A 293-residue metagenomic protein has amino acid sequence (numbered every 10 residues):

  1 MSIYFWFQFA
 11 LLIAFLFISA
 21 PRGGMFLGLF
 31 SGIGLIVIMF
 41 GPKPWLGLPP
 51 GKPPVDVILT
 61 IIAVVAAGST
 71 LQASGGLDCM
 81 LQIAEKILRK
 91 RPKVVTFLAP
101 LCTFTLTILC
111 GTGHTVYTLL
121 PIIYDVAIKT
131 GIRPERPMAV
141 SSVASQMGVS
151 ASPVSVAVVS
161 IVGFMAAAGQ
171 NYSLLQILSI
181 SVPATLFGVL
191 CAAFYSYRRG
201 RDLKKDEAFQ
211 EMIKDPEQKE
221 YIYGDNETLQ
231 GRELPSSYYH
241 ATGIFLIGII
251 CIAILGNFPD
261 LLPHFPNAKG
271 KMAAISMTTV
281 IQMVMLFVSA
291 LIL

Functional and structural regions predicted by a protein language model:
S2, S179, P183-I292: Long, contiguous bundles of hydrophobic transmembrane helices that form the permeation core of multi-pass
I3-W6, A14-G47, A63-G75, R199 (+2 more regions): Structural signal for alpha-helical transmembrane segments and their membrane-water exit/capping regions in multi-pass
W6-A10, L29-G32, I58-L59, K93-L98 (+3 more regions): Hydrophobic alpha-helical transmembrane segments
Q8, I18, L27, M39 (+4 more regions): Transmembrane helical cores of multi-pass ion-transport proteins
P21, M25, F40, P44 (+7 more regions): Membrane-interface elements of multi-pass transporters and channels
I33, P44-I132, P137, L293: Membrane-embedded alpha-helical segments and adjacent helix-loop junctions characteristic of multi-pass solute
P44-G51, F164-L174, P259-M272: Membrane-interface helix termini and inter-helical loops of multi-pass transporters
V65, F104-L120, P134-Q176, I180-R199: Alpha-helical transmembrane segments and, especially, the helix-loop junctions at the ends of these helices
